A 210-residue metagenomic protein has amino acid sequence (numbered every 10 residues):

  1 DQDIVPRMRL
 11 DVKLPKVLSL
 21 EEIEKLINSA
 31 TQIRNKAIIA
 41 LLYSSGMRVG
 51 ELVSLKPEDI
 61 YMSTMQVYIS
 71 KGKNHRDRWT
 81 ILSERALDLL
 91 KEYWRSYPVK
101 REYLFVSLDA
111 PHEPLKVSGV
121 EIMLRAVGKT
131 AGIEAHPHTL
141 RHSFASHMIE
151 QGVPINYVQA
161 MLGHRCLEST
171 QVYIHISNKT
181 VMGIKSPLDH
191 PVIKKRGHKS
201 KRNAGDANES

Functional and structural regions predicted by a protein language model:
D1-S210: Conserved catalytic core of the tyrosine transesterase superfamily
